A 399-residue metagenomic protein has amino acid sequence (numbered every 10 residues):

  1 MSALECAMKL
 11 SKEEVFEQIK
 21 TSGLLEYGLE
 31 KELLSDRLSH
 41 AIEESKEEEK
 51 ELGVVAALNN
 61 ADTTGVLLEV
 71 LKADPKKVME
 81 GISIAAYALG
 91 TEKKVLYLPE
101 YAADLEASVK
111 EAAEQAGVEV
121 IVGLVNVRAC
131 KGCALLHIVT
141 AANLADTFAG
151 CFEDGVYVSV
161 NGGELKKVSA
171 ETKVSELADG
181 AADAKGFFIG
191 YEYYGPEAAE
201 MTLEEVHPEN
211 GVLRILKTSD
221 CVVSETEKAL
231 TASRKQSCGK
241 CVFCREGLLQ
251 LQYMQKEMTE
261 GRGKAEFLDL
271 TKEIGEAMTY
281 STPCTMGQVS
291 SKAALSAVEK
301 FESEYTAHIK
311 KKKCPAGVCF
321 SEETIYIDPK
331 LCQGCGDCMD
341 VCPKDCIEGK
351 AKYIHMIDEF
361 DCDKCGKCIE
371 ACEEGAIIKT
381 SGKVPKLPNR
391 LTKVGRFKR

Functional and structural regions predicted by a protein language model:
M1-A129, I327-P329, D345, F360 (+2 more regions): Iron-sulfur-cluster electron-transfer modules
G23-S45, R234-V242, T282-A297: Conserved phosphate/anionic-ligand binding catalytic regions in large, soluble enzymes, centered on
E48, L230-S233, F243-T279, M286-Y305 (+1 more regions): Iron-sulfur (Fe-S) cluster-binding segments and ferredoxin-like electron-carrier domains, especially [2Fe-2S]
V95-A182, Y191: Hydrophobic alpha-helical positions that pack around
V95-E100, D104, D183-N210, G366: Terminal amphipathic helices with adjacent charged low-complexity linkers/tails
Y194-S233, K256, E260, A265-F267: A glycine- and small/hydrophobic-rich beta-loop-beta segment that serves as a flexible "lid/hinge" or phosphate-binding
K228-K235, E273-E276, K313-G334, D345-K364 (+2 more regions): Ferredoxin-like iron-sulfur electron-transfer modules
V242-L249, Q288-V289, D337-I354, K367-P385: Iron-sulfur cluster-binding cysteine motifs and their immediate structural context in ferredoxin-like electron-transfer
